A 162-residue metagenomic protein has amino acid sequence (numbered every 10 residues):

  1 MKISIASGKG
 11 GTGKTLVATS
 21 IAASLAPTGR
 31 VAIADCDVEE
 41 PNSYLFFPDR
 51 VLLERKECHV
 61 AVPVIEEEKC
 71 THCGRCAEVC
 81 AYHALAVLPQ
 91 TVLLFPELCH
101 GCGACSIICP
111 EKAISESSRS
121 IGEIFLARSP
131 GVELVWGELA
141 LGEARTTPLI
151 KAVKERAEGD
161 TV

Functional and structural regions predicted by a protein language model:
M1-P27: Walker A (P-loop) phosphate-binding motif
L16-V17, V38, T71, R75 (+2 more regions): Conserved active-site and cofactor/substrate-binding residues in soluble primary-metabolism enzymes
G29-Y44, S117-E123: Short beta-strand-centered segment that lines the nucleotide-binding/catalytic pocket of NTP-utilizing
C36-V38, P110, W136-R145, A152-V162: Switch II (G3) loop of P-loop NTPases
E39-V60, L126-R128: P-loop NTPase switch/communication element
V64-H83, L93-A113: Cysteine-centered iron-sulfur cluster-binding motifs in ferredoxin-type domains/subunits of redox enzymes
V87-L88, E116-S117: Short beta-strand "wing" residues that participate in macromolecule-binding interfaces
F95, G122-L134: Conserved Radical SAM active-site core
